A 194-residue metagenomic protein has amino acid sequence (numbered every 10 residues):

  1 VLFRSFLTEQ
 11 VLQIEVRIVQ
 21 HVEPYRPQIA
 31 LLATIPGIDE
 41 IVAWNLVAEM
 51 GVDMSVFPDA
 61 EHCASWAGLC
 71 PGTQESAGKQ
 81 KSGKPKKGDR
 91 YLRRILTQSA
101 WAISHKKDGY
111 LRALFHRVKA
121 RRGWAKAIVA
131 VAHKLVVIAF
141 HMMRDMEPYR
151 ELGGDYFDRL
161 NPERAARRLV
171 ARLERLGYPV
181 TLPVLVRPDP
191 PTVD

Functional and structural regions predicted by a protein language model:
V1-D194: A detector of single, family-specific signature residues that are central to catalytic or substrate-handling motifs
